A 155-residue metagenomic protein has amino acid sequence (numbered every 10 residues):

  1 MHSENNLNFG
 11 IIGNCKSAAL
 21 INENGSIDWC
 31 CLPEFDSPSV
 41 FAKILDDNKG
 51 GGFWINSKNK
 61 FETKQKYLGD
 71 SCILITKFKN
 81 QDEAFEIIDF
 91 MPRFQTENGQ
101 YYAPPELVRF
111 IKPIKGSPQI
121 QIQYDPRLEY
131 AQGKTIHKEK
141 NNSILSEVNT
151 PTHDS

Functional and structural regions predicted by a protein language model:
H2-S155: Beta-sandwich/jelly-roll carbohydrate-recognition scaffolds of carbohydrate-active enzymes
